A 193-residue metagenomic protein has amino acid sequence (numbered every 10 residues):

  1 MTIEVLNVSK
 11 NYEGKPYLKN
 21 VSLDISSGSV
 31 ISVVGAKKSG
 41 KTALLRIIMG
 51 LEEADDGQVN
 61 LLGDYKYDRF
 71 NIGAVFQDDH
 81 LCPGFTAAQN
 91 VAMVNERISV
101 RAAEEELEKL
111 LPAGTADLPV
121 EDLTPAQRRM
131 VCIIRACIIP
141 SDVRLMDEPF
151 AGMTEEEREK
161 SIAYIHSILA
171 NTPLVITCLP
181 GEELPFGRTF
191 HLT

Functional and structural regions predicted by a protein language model:
I3, L18-N20: Conserved structural motif at the start of ABC-family nucleotide-binding domains
M49: Helix-to-loop junction immediately C-terminal to a conserved catalytic motif
G57-D68: Conserved ABC transporter NBD signature motif
F85-A102: Q-loop/switch helix immediately C-terminal to the Walker
V100-T115: Conserved ABC ATPase "signature" region
P119-L123, Q127: Conserved ABC ATPase signature
I133: Hydrophobic anchor residue at the start of the ABC signature
